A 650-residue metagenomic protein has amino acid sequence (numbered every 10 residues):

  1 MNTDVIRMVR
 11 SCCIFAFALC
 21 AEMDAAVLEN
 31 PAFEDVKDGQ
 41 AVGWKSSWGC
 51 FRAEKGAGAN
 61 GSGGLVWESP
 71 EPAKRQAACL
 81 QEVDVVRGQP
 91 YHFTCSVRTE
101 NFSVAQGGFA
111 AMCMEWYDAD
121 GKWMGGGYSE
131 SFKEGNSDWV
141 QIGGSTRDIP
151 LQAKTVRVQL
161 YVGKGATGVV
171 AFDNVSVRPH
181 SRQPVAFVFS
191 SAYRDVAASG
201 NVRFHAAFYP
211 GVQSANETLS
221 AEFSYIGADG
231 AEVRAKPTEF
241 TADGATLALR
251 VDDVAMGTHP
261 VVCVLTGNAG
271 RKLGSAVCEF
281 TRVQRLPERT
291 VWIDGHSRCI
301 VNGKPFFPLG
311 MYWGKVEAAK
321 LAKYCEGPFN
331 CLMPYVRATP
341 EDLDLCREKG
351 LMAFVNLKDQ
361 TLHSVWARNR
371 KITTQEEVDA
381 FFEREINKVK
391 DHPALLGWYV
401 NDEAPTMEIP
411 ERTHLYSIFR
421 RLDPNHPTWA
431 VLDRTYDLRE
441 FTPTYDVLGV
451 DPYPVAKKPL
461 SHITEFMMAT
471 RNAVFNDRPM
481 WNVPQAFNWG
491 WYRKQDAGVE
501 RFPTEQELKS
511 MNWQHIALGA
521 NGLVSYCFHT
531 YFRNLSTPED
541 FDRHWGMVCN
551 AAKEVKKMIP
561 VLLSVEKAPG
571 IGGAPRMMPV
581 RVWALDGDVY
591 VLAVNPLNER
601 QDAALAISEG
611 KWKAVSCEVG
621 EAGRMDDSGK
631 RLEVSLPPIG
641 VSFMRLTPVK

Functional and structural regions predicted by a protein language model:
P31-F33, L65, A77-A110, M114 (+4 more regions): Extra-cytoplasmic beta-strand recognition segments
A32-E68: Extracellular glycan-recognition surfaces and repeat-rich motifs
A119-A153: Extracellular carbohydrate recognition and processing domains and analogous Trp-centered ligand-binding platforms
R271-C325: N-terminal carbohydrate-binding accessory modules
H363-W366, R471-Q506, T530-L535: Active-site clefts of carbohydrate-active enzymes
Q495-K553: Aromatic/acidic polysaccharide-binding cleft in carbohydrate-active enzymes
A574-K611, I639, F643: Carbohydrate-binding surface patches
D627-K650: C-terminal beta-strand-rich structural cap/linker in extracellular carbohydrate-active enzymes
